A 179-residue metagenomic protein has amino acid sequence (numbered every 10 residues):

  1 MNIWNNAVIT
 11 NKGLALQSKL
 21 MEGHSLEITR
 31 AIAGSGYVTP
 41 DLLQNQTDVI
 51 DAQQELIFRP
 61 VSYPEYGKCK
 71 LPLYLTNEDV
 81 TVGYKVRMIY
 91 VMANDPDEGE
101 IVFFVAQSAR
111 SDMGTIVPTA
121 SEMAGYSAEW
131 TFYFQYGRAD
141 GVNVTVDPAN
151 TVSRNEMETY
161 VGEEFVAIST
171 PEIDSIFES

Functional and structural regions predicted by a protein language model:
M1-P148, D174-E178: N-terminal assembly/attachment segments of tailed bacteriophage virion structural proteins
V152-S179: A signal for long, low-complexity, Ser/Thr/Asn-enriched, surface-exposed stalk/shaft and domain-boundary segments
